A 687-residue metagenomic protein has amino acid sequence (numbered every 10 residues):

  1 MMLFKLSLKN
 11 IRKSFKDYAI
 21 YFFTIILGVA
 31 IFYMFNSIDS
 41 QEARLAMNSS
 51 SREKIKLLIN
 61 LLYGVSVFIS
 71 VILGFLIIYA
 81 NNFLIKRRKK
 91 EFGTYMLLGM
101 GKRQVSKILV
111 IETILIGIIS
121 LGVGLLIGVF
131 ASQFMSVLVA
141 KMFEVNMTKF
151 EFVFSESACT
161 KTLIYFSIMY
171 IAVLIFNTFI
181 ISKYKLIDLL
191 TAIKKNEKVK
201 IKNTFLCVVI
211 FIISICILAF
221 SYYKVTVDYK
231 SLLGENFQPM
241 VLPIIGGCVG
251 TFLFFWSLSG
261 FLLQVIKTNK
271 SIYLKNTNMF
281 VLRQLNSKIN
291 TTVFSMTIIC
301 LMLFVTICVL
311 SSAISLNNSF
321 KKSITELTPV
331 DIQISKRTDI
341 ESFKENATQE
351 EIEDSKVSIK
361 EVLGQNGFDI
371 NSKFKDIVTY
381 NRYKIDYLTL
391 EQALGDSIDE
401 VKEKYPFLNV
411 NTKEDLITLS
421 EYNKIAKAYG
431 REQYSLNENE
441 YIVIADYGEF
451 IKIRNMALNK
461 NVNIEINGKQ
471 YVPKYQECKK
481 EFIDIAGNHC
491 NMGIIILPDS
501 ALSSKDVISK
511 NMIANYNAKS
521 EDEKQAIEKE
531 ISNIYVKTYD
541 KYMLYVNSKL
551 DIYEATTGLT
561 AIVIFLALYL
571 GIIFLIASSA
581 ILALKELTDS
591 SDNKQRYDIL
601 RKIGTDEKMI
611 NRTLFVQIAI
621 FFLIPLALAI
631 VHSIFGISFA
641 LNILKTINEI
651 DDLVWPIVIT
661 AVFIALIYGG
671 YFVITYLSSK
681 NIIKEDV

Functional and structural regions predicted by a protein language model:
M1-K5, Y184-V199, S591-D592, N681-V687: Short cytosolic juxtamembrane segments of multi-pass membrane proteins
M1-V29, E197-I213, W256-L303, D592 (+1 more regions): N-terminal Sec/SRP start-transfer signal
F15-Y21, L109-I127, L163, S167 (+3 more regions): Selective transmembrane-helix segments that form parts of the transport pathway or gating/packing helices in multipass
K16-F23, M34-F68, F83-K86, T94 (+5 more regions): Peri-transmembrane interface segments
A30-R44, Y79-F83, I116-V145, A158-K183 (+6 more regions): Small-residue-rich transmembrane alpha-helices
A30-Y63, L138, K224, S257-L258 (+4 more regions): Alpha-helical transmembrane segments
I324-A561: Nucleotide-cofactor and metal-assisted catalytic machinery
